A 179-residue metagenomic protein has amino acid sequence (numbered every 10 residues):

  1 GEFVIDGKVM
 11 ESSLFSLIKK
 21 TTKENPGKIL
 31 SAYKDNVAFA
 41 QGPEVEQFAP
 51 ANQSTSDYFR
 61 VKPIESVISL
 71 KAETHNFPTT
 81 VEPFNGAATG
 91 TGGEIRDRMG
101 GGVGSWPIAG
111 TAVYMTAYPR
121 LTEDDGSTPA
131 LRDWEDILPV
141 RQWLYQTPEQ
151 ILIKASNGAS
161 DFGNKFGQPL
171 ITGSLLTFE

Functional and structural regions predicted by a protein language model:
G1-E179: Core nucleic-acid recognition elements
